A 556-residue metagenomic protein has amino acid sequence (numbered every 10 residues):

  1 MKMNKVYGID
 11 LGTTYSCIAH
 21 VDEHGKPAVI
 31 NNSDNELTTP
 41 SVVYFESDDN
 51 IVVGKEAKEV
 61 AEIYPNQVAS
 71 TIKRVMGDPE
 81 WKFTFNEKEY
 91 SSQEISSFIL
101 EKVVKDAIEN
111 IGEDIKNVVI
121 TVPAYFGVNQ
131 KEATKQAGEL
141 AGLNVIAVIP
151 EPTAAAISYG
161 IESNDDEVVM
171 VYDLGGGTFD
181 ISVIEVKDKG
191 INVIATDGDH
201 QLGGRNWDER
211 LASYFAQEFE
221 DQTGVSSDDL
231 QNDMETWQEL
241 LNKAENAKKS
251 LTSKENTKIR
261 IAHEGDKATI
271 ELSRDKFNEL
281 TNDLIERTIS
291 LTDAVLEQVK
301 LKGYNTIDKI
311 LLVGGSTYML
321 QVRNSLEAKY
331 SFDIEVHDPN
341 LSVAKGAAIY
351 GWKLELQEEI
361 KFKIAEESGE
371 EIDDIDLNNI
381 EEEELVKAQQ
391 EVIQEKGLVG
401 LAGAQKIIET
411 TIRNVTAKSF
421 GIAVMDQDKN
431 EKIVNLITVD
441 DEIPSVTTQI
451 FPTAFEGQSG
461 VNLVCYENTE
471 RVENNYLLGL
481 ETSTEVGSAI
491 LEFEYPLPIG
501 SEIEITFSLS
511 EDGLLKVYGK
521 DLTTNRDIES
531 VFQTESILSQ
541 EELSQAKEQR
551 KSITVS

Functional and structural regions predicted by a protein language model:
M1-V75, P79, F85-E89, I108-S556: Oxyanion-binding/catalytic loops of NTP- or PPi-dependent enzymes
E89-S96: Conserved AMP-binding/adenylate-forming core of the ANL superfamily
